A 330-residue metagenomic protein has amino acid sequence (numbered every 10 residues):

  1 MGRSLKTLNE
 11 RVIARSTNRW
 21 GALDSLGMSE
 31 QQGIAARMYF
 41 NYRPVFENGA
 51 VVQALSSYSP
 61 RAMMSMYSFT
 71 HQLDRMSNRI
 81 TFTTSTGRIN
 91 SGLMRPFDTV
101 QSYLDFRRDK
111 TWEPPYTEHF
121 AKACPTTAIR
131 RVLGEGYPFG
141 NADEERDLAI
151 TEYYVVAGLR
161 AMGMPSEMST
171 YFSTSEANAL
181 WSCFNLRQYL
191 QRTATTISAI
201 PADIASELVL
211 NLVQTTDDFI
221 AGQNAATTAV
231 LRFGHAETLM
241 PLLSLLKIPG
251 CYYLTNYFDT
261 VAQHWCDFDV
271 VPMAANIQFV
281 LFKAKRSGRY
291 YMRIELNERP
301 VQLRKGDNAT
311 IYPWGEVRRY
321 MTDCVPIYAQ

Functional and structural regions predicted by a protein language model:
M1-V51, S57-V230, G234-Q330: Signature for phosphate-centric chemistry
